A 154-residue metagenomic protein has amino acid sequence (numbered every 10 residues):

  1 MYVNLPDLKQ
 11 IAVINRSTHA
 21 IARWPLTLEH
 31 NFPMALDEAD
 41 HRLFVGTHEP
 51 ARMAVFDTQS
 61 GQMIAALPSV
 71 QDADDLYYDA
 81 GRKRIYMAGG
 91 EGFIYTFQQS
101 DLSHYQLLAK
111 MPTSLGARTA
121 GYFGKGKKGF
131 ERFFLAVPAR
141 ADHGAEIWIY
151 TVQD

Functional and structural regions predicted by a protein language model:
M1-D154: Predominantly soluble domains enriched in secretory-pathway, periplasmic, or organellar proteins
